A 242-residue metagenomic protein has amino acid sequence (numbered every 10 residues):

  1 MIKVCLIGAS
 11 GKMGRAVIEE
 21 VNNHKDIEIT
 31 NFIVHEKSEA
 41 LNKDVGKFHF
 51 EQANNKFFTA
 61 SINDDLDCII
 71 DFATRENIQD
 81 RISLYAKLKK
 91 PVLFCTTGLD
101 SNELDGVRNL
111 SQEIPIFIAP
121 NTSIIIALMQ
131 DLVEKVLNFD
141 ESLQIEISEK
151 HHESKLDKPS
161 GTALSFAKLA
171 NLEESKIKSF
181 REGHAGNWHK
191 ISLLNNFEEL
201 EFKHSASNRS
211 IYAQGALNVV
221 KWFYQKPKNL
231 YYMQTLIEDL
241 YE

Functional and structural regions predicted by a protein language model:
I2: Nucleotide donor/acceptor-binding cores
C5-N63, D140-E242: C-terminal substrate-binding/catalytic lobe of Rossmann-fold NAD(P)-dependent oxidoreductases
I69-I70: N-terminal Rossmann-like NAD(P) cofactor-binding module of classical short-chain dehydrogenase/reductase
T74-R75, R81-E103: ADP-ribose/adenylate-binding Rossmann-like module
P91, G106-S123, D140-L143: Rossmann-fold dehydrogenase core element
T96-I116, A127, K135: Rossmann-fold NAD(P)-binding glycine/threonine-rich loop
T97-L99, N121-T122, K150-H152: Short, ordered loop/turn segments at secondary-structure junctions
D131, K135-L143: A charged, well-structured terminal subsegment
